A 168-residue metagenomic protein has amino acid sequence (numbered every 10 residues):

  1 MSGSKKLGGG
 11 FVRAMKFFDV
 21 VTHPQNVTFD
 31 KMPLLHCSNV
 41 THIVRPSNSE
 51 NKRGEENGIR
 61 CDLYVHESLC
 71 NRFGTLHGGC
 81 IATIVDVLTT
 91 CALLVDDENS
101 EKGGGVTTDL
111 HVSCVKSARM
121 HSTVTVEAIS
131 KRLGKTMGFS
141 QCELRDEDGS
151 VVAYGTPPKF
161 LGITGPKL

Functional and structural regions predicted by a protein language model:
M1-L168: Terminal targeting signals and extreme-terminal segments of soluble enzymes
